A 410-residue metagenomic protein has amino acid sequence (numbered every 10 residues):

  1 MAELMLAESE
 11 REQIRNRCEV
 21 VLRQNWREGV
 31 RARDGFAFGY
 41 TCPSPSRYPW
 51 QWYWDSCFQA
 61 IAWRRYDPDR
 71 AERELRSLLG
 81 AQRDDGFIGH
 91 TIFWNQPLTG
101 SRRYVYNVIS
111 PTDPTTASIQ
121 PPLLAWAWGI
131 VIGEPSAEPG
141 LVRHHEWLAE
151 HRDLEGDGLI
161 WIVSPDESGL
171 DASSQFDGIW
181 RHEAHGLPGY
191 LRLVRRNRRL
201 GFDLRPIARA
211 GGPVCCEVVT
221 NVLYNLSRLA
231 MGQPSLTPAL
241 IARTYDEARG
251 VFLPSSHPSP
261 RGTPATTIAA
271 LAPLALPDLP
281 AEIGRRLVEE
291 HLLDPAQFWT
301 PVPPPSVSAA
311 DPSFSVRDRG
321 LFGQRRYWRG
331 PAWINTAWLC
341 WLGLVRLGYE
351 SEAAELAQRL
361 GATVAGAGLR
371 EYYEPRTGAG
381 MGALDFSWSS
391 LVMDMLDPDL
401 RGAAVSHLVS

Functional and structural regions predicted by a protein language model:
E3-Q51, L75-P114, D157-C215, A239-P331 (+1 more regions): Extended glycan-interaction surfaces of carbohydrate-active proteins
R11-E19, R23, P68-L79, A125 (+6 more regions): Hydrophobic core segments within long, regular secondary-structure runs in both alpha- and beta-rich folds
W50-Y53, P68-E72, S118, P122 (+6 more regions): Conserved structured core elements
S56-D85, R228, A269-P280, A337-E350 (+1 more regions): Alpha-helical support elements that line or immediately flank enzyme active sites and cofactor-binding pockets
V105-G133, L339-G343: Hydrophobic/aromatic-rich effector regions of fungal transcription factors
P139-R152, I160-P165, L204-R205, P213-S235: Aromatic- and glycine-enriched pocket-lining scaffold segments that form the walls of small-molecule binding clefts
P213-A239, D278, F322-E352: Long, repeat-rich segments with strong aromatic
